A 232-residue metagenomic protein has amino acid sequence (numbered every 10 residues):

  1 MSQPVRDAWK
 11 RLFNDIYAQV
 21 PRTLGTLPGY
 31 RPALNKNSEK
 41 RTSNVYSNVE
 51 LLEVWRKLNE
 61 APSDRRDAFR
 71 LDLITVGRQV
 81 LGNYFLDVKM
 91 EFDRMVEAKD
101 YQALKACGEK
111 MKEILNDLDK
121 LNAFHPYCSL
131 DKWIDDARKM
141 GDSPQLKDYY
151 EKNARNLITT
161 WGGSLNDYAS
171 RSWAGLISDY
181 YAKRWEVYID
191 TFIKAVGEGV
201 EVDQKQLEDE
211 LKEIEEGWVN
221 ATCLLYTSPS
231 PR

Functional and structural regions predicted by a protein language model:
M1-T222: C-terminal non-catalytic alpha-helical accessory regions
Y226-P231: Conserved small/polar residues in nucleotide/adenosyl-binding loops
